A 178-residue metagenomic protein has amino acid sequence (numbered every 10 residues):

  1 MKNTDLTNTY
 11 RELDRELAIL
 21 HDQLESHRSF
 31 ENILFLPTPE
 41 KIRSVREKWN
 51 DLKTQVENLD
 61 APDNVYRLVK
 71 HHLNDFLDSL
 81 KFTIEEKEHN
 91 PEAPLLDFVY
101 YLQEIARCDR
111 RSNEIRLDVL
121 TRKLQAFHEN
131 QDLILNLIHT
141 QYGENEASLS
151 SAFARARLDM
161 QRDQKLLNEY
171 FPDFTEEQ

Functional and structural regions predicted by a protein language model:
M1-Q178: N-terminal maturation segment of proteins
